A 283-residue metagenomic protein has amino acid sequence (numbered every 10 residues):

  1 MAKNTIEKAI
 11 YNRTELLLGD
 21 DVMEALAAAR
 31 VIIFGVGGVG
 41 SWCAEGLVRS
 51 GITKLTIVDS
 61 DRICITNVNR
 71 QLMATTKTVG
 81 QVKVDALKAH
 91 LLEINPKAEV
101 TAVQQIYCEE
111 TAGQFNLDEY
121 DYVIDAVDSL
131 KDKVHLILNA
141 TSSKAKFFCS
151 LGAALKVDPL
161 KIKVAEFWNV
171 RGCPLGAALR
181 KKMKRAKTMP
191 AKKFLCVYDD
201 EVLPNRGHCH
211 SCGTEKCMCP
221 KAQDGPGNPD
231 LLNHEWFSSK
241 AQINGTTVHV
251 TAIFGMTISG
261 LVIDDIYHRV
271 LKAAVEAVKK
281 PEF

Functional and structural regions predicted by a protein language model:
M1-I32: N-terminal charged helix/coil linker that caps or initiates catalytic domains
A2-N4, D118-E119, S129-D132, F147 (+3 more regions): Glycine-rich phosphate/adenylate-binding loop
I33-G35, V58: Conserved N-terminal Rossmann-fold NAD(P)-binding element of oxidoreductases
V39-G40: Hydrophobic/small residue at the entry helix of a nucleotide-binding pocket
I52, I57-N95: Glycine-rich phosphate-binding loop and adjoining beta1-alpha1-beta2 segment of Rossmann-like nucleotide-binding folds
T66-M73, K156-E166: Acidic/polar active-site rim loop that often engages polyanionic ligands
V103-A112: Conserved SAM/SAH-binding loop
